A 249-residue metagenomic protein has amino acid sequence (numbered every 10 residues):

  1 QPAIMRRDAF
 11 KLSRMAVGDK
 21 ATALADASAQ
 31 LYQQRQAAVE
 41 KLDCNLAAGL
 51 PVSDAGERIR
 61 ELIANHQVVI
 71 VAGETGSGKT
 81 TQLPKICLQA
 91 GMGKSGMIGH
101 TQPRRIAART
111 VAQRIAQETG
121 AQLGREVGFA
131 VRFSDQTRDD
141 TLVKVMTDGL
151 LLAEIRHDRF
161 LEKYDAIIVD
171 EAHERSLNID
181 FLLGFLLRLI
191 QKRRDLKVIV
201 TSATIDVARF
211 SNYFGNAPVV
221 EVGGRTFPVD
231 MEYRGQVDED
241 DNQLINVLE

Functional and structural regions predicted by a protein language model:
Q1-E249: P-loop NTPase motor module signature
